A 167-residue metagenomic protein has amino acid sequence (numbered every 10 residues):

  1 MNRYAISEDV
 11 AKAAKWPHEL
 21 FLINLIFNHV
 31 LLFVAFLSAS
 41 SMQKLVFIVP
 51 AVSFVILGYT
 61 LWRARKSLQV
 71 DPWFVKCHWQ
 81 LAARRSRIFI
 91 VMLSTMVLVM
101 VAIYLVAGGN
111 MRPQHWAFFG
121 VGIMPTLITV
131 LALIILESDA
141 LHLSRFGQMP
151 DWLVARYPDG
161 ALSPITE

Functional and structural regions predicted by a protein language model:
N2-E167: Alpha-helical membrane insertion/targeting regions
